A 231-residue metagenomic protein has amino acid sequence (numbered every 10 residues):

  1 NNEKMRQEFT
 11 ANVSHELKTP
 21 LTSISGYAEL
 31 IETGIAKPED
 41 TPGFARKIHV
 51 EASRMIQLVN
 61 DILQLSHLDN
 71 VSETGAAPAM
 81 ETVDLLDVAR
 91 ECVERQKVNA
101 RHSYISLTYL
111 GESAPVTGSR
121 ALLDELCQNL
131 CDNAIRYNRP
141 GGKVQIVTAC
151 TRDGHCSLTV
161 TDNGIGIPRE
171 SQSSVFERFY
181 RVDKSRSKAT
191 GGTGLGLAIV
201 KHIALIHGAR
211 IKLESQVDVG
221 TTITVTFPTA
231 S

Functional and structural regions predicted by a protein language model:
E32-E39: Short acidic helix/loop segment immediately C-terminal to the autophosphorylated histidine in two-component histidine
V50-I56: Short alpha-helical segment of the dimerization/phosphotransfer core of two-component systems
N70-P78, G111, P115-A121: Conserved micro-motifs of the catalytic ATP-binding
A79-E94, C150: A conserved beta-strand-to-alpha-helix junction within the catalytic ATP-binding
N99-Y109: Short conserved segments within the C-terminal catalytic ATPase subdomain
I167-R181: Short conserved segment of the HATPase_c
G208-A209: Conserved glycine-rich
